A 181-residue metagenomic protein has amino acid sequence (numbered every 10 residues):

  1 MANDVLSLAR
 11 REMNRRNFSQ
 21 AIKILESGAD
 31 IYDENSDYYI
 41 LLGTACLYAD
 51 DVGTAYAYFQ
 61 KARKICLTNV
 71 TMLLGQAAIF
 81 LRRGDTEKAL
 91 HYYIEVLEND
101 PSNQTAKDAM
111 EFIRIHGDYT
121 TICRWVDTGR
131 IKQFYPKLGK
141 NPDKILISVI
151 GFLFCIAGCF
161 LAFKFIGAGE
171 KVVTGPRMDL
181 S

Functional and structural regions predicted by a protein language model:
A2-N3, S36-D37, V70-T71, Q104: Helix-start (N-cap) detector for alpha-helical repeat units in TPR-like alpha-solenoids, especially tetratricopeptide
S27-G28, K61-A62, E95-V96: Canonical positions in the second alpha-helix
